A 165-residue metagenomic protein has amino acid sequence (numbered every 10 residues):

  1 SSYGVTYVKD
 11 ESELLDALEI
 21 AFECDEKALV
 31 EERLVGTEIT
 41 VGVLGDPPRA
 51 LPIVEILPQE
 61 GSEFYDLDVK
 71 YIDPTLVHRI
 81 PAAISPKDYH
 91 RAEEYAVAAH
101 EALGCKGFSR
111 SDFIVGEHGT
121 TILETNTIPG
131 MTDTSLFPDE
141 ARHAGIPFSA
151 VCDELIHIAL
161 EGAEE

Functional and structural regions predicted by a protein language model:
S1-K9, A17: Phosphate/diphosphate-binding glycine-rich loops and adjacent basic-rich segments that engage nucleotide
Y3-G4, R79, A141: Short, flexible active-site loop motifs that bind/organize anionic cofactors or intermediates
T6, E31-E32, S111: Glycine- and other small-residue-rich loops at beta-strand/loop junctions that grip anionic moieties
T6, E38, M131-T132: Gly/Ser/Thr-rich beta-alpha loop segments that engage phosphate groups in nucleotides
T6-D10, V43-D46, G116, L123 (+1 more regions): Short beta-strand-to-turn element immediately C-terminal to the catalytic PLP-Schiff-base lysine in fold type I
D10-E11, D46, F108, G130: Short beta->alpha junction loops/turns
E11-E94, T121: Phosphate-binding site of ATP-dependent enzymes
S85-E165: ATP-dependent carboxylate activation and anion-phosphoryl transfer catalytic cores that bind Mg-ATP to form
